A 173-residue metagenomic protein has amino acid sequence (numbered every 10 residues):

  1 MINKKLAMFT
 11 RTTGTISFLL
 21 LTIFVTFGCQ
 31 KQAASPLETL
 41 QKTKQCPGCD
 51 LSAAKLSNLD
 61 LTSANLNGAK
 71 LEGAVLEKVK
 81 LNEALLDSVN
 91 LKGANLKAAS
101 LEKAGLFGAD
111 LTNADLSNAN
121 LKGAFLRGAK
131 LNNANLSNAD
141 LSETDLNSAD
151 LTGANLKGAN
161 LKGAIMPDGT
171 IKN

Functional and structural regions predicted by a protein language model:
M1-I2, G169: Short, low-complexity interaction segments enriched in Ser/Thr/Pro/Gly
N3-I16: Bacterial N-terminal signal peptides that target proteins for export
V25-G28: C-terminal motif of bacterial Sec signal peptides marking the signal peptidase cleavage site
Q30-N173: Tandem repeat scaffolds
